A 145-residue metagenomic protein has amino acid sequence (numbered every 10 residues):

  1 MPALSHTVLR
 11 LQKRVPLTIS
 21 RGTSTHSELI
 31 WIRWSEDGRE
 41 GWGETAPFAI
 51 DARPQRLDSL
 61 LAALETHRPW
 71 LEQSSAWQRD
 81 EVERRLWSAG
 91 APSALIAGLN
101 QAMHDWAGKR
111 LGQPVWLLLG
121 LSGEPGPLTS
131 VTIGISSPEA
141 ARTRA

Functional and structural regions predicted by a protein language model:
M1-E28: Short, Gly/Pro- and small/polar-rich lid/capping loops
A3, W31, G126-S130: Structural preference for beta-strand elements that scaffold enzyme active sites
A3-H6, W34-R110: Metal- or metallocofactor-binding catalytic centers and their adjacent structured scaffolds across diverse enzyme
R10, V82-R85, L121-P125: A short alpha-helix capping/helix-coil boundary motif
R14, E40, D51, S137-E139: Residue-level signal for secondary-structure boundary sites
S24, P92-G98, A140-R142: Glycine-rich anion/phosphate-binding loops
Q113, L117-A145: Metal-dependent enolase-superfamily TIM-barrel catalytic cores that perform enediolate-based chemistry
